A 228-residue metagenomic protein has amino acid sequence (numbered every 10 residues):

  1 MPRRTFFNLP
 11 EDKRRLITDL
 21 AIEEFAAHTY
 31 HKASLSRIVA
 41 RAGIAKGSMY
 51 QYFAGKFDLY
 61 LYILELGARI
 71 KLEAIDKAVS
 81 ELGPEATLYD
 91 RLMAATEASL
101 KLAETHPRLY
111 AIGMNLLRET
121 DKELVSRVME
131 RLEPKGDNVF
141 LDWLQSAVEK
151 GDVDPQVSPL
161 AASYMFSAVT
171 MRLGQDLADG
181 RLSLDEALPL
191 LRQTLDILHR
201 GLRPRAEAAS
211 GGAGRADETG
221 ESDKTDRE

Functional and structural regions predicted by a protein language model:
M1, K101, N138, D142-K150 (+2 more regions): C-terminal peripheral helix-coil segments that are non-catalytic and often amphipathic
K13-A21, I38, I63-I75, F140: Generic hydrophobic, amphipathic alpha-helix propensity
L16, H28-D58, Y62: Helix-turn-helix
L20-E24, A95-A98, L102, A168-D176: Amphipathic alpha-helical interface segments
Y62, K77-T105, P159, S163-F166 (+1 more regions): Hydrophobic alpha-helical connector segments
L66-D76, E123-K150, L160-Y164, A168 (+1 more regions): Amphipathic alpha-helical packing segments from all-alpha helical-bundle domains
D90, A103-L124, R172-D179: Amphipathic alpha-helical segments used for helix-helix packing
A111-G113, V125-S126, Q156, E186 (+1 more regions): Short, hydrophobic secondary-structure boundary micro-motifs
